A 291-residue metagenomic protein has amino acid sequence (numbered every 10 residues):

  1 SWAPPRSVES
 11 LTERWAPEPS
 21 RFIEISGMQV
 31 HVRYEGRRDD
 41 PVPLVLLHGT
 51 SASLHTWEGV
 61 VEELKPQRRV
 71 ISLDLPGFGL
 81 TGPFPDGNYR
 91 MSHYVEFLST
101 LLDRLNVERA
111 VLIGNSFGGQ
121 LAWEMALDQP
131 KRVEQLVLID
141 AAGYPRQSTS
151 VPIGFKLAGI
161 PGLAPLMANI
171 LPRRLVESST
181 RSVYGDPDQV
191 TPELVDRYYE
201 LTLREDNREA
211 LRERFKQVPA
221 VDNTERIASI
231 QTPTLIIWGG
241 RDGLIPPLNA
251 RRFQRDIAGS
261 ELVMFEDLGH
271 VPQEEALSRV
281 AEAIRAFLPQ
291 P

Functional and structural regions predicted by a protein language model:
S1-V42, Q67-R68, E108, P289-P291: Alpha/beta-hydrolase fold catalytic core
A3, T149-V151, A168-S229: Conserved alpha/beta-hydrolase catalytic His-Asp/Glu region
P19, I25-Q29, R33-E35, L75-I113 (+2 more regions): Active-site loop/oxyanion-hole signature of alpha/beta-hydrolase fold enzymes
E35-L80: Conserved HGGG/HGGXW glycine-rich cap/lid loop of the alpha/beta-hydrolase fold
L127, L136-P165: Flexible "cap/lid" loop of the alpha/beta hydrolase fold
I230, I236-W238: Short beta-strand/loop motif that positions the catalytic acidic residue of the alpha/beta-hydrolase fold
R241-I245: Acidic catalytic loop of the alpha/beta-hydrolase fold
S260-P291: Catalytic active-site module of serine/aspartate enzymes centered on a nucleophile-bearing elbow/loop
